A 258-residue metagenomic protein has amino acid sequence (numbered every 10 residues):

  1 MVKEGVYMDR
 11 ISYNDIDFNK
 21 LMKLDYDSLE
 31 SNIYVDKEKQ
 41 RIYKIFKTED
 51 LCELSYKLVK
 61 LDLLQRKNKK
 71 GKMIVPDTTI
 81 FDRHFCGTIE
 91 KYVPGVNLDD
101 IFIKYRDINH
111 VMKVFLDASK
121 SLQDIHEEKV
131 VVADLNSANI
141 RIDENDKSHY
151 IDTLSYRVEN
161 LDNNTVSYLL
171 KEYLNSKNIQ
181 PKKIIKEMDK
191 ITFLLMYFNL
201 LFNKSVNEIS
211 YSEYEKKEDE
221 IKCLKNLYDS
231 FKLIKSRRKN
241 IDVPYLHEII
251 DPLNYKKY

Functional and structural regions predicted by a protein language model:
E4, N19-D25, L29, I33 (+2 more regions): Helical subdomain adjoining the active site within ATP-dependent kinase catalytic cores
N19-T79, I101-F102: ATP-binding glycine-rich loop module of kinase domains
G71-V114: Conserved structural core of kinase catalytic domains
H110-D124: Conserved alphaE helix
L122-D143: Catalytic-loop of the protein kinase fold
A138-Y173: Activation segment/activation loop of eukaryotic-type protein kinase catalytic domains
S176-E187: Conserved end of the kinase activation segment
